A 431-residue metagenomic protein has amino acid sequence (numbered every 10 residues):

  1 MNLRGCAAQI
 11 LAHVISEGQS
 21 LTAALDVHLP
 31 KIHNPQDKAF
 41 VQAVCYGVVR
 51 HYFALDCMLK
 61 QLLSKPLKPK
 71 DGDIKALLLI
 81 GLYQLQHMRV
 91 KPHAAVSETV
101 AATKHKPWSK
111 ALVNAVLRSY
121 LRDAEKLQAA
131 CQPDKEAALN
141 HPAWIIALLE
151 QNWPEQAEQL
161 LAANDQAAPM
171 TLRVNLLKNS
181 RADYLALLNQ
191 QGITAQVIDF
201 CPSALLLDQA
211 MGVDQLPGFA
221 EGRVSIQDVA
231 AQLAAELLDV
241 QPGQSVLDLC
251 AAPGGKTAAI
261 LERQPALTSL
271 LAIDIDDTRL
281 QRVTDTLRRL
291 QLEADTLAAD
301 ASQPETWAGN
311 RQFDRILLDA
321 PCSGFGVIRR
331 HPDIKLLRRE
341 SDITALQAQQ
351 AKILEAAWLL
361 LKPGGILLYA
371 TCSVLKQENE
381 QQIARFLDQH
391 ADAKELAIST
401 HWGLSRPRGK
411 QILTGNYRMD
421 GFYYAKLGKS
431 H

Functional and structural regions predicted by a protein language model:
M1-H431: S-adenosylmethionine
